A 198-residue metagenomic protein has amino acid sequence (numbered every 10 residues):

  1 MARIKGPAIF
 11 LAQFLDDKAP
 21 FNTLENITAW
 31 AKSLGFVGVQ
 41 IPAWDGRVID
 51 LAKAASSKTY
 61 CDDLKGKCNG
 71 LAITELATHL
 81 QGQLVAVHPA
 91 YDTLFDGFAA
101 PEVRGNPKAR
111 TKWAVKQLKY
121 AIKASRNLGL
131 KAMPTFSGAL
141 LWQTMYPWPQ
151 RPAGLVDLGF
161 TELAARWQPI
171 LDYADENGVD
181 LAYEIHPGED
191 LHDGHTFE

Functional and structural regions predicted by a protein language model:
A2-T23: Boundary/entry segment of secreted carbohydrate-active catalytic domains
I4-F10, S33-Q40, G70-A77, L130-P134 (+1 more regions): Structural preference for beta-strand elements that scaffold enzyme active sites
L11-Q13, R47-D50, G105-P107, G154-V156: A short, structure-level motif marking secondary-structure boundaries and short turns
Q13-D17, D45-L51, H186-G188: Short histidine/acidic/glycine/proline-rich micro-motifs that form metal- and phosphate-coordinating active-site loops
F21-N26, W30, V85-E198: Active-site acidic/histidine proton-transfer and metal-coordination neighborhood in alpha/beta enzyme cores
T28-G35, G66-N69, R126: Non-catalytic positions within long, well-ordered alpha-helices that form the structural scaffold/packing of enzyme
Q40-C68, G82, S137-M145: Glycine-rich, proline-tolerant flexible connector loops at the mouths of alpha/beta enzymes
D62-G66, T74, T78, K119: N-terminal, well-ordered alpha-helical segments
